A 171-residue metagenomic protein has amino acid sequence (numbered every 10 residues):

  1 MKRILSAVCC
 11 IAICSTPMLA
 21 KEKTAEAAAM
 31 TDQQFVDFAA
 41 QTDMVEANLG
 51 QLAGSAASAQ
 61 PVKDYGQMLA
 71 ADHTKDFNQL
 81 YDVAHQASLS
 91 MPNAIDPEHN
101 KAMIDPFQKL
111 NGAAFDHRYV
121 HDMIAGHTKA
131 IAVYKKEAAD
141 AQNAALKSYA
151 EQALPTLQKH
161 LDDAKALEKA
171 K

Functional and structural regions predicted by a protein language model:
K2-A7, C14-K171: His/Met- and acidic-residue-enriched segments that coordinate or traffic transition-metal cofactors and support
